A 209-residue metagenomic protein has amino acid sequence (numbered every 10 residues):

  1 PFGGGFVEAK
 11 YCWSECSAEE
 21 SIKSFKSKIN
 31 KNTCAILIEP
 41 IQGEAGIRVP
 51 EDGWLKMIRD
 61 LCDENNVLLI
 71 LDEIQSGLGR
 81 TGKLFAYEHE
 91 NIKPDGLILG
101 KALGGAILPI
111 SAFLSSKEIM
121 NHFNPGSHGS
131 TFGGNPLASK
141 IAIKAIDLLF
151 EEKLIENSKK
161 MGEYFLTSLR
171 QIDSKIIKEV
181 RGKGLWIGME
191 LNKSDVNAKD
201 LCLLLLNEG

Functional and structural regions predicted by a protein language model:
P1-G209: Conserved N-terminal phosphate-binding loop of PLP-dependent enzymes in the Aspartate aminotransferase
